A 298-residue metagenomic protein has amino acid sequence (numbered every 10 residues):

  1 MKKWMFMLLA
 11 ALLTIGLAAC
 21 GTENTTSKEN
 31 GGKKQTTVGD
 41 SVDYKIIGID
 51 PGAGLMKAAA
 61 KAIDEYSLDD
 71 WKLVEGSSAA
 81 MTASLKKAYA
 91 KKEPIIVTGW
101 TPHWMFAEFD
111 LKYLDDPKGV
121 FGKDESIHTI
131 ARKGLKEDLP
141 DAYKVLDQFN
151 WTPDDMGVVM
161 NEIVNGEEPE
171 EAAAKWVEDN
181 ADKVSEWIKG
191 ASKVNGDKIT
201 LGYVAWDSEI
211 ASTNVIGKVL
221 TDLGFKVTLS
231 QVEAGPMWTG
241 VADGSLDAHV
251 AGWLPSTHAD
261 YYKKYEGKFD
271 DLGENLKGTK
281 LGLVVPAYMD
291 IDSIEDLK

Functional and structural regions predicted by a protein language model:
I15-A19: C-terminal motif of bacterial Sec signal peptides marking the signal peptidase cleavage site
G21-N24: Bacterial signal peptide processing site
G32-I47, R132-G134, K144, Q148-P153 (+2 more regions): A conserved helix-loop-strand patch within extracytoplasmic ligand-binding domains of the periplasmic binding
K34-G48, L146, N195-S208, F225-S230: Short, well-ordered beta-strand elements
K45, I49, A53-K57, P140-E186 (+1 more regions): Ligand-binding clefts/hinges and TM-proximal coupling segments of bilobed small-molecule sensing domains
L73-S84, W206-D207, T228-G240: Short helix-initiation/N-cap motifs at beta->coil->alpha
P102, A211-F225, L229-S293: Short, glycine-/small- and polar/acidic-enriched structural segments that line small-molecule recognition paths
F106-D147, G273-G282: Periplasmic-binding protein-like
